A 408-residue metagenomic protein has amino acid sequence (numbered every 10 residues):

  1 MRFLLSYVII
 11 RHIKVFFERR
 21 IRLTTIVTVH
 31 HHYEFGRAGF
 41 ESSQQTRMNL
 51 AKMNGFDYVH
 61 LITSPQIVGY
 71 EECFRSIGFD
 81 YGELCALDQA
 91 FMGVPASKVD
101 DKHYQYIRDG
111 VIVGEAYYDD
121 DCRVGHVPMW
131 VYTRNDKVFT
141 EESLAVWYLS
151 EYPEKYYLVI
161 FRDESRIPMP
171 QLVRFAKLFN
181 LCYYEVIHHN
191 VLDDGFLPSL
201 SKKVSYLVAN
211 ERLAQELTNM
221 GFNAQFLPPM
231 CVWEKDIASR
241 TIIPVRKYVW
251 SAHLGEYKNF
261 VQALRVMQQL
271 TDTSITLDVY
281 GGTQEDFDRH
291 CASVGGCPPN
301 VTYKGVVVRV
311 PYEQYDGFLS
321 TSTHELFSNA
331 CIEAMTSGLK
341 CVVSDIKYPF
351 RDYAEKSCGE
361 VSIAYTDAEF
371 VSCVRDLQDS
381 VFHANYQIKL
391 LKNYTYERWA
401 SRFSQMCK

Functional and structural regions predicted by a protein language model:
Y184-E185, K202-A238: Donor nucleotide-sugar binding/catalytic pocket of nucleotide-sugar-dependent glycosyltransferases
S239-K258, L264: Conserved donor-binding/catalytic core segment of Leloir-type glycosyltransferases
T276-R289: Glycosyltransferase donor-sugar binding loop
D288-V306: Nucleotide-activated donor-binding/catalytic signature segment of Leloir-type glycosyltransferases, i.e., the conserved
T323: Aromatic "clamp/platform" in nucleotide-sugar-dependent glycosyltransferases that forms part of the donor/acceptor
K340-S344: Short hydrophobic beta-strand element within catalytic cores of glycosyltransferases and related nucleotide-activated
R351-V374: Change "using UDP/GDP/dTDP sugars" to "using nucleotide sugars
Y365, Q378-K408: A charged, aromatic-enriched C-terminal amphipathic alpha-helix characteristic of glycosyltransferases across folds
